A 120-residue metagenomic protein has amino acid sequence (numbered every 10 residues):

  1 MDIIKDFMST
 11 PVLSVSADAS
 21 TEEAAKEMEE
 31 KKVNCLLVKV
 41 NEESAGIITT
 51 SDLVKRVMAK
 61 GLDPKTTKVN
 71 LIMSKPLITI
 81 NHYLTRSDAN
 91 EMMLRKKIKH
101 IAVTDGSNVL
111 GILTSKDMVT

Functional and structural regions predicted by a protein language model:
M1-P11, T49-T79, T85-L94, V109-T120: Tandem CBS (Bateman) regulatory domains
M1-S9, A19-E22, L37-S44, K99: Short charge-dense sequence patches
S14-K32, T79-K97, T104-D105: The conserved cystathionine-beta-synthase
E22, K39, E43, K68-I72 (+3 more regions): Residue-level detector of alpha-helical recognition elements and their boundaries
A25, C35, M58-A59: Long alpha-helical scaffolds
M28-K31, L36-S51, M93, I101-K116: A glycine-centered beta-loop-beta connector
